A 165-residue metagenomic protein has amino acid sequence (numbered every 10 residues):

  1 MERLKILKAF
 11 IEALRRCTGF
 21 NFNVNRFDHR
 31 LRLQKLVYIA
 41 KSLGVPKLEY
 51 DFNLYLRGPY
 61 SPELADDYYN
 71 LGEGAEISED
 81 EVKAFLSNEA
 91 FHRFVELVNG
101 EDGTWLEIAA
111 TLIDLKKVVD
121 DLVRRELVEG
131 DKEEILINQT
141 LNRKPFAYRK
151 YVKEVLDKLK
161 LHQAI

Functional and structural regions predicted by a protein language model:
M1-I165: Domain-edge interaction signal
